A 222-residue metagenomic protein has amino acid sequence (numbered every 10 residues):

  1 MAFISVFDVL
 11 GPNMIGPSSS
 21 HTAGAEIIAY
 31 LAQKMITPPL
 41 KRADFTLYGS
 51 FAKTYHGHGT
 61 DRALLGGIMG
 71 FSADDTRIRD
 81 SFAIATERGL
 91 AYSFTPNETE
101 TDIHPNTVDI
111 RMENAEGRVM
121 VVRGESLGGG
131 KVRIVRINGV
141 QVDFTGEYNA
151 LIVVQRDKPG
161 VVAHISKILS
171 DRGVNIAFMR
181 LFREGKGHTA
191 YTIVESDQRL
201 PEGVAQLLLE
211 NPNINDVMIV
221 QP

Functional and structural regions predicted by a protein language model:
M1-V6, T37-K41: Acidic-glycine-rich active-site phosphate/pyrophosphate-binding loop
G11, I15, Q33-P38, M69-A73 (+6 more regions): Generic secondary-structure signature for well-ordered alpha-helical cores
G11-A29: Conserved phosphate/anionic-ligand binding catalytic regions in large, soluble enzymes, centered on
G24-I28, T60, V161: Catalytic-loop motifs flanking and including active-site residues across diverse enzymes
Y30-K41, T46, G130-K131: An N-terminal amphipathic alpha-helical segment
D44, Y48-E87: A structural-propensity feature for long, helix-poor, extended segments
M69-M120: Contiguous domain-boundary segments centered on the initiation and propagation of an alpha-helix
Y92-P96, V122-P222: A conserved regulatory-domain signal marking ACT and ACT-like small-molecule sensing domains and adjacent regulatory
